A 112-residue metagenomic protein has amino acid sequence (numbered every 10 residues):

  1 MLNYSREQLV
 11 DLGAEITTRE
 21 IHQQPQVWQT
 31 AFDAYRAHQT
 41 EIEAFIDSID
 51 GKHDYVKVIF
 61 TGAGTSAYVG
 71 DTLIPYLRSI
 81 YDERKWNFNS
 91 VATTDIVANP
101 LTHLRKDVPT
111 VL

Functional and structural regions predicted by a protein language model:
M1-L112: Conserved N-terminal alpha-helical segment that immediately precedes and caps sugar-phosphate-binding
